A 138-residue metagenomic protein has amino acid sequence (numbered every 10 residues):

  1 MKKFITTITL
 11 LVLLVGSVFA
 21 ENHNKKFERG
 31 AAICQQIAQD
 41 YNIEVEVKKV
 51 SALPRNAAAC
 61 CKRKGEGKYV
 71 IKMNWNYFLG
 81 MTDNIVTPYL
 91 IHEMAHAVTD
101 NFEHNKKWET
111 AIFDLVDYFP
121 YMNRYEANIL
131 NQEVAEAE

Functional and structural regions predicted by a protein language model:
F4-L14: Sec-dependent N-terminal signal peptides
V15-A20: Sec/Tat signal peptide C-region and signal peptidase I cleavage site
H23-E44: Zn2+-dependent metallopeptidase catalytic core
Y41-I43, N101-E138: Post-HExxH zinc-binding segment in Zn-dependent metallohydrolases
K49-V70: Catalytic zinc-binding patch centered on the HExxH motif and its immediate surroundings that defines zinc-dependent
I71-Y89, D100: Short pre-active-site segment immediately N-terminal to the catalytic Zn-binding motif
E93: Walker B catalytic acidic pair
A97: Short alpha-helical functional segments enriched in proximate histidine and acidic residues
